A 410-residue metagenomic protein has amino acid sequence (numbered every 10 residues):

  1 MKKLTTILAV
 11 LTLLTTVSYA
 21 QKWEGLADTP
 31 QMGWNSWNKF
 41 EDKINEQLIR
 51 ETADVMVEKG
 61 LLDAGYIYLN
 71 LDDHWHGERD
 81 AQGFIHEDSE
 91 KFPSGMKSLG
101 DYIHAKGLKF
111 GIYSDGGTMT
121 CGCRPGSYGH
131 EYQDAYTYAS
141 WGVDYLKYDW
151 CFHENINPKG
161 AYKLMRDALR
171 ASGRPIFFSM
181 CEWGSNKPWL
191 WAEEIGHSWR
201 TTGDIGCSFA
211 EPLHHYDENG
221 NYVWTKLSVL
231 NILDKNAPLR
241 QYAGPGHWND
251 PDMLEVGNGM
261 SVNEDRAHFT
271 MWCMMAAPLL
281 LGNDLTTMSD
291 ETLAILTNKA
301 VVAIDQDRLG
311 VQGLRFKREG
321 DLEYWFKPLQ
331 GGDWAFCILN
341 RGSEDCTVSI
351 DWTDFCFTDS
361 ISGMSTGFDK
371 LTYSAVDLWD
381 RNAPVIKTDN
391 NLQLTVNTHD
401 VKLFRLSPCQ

Functional and structural regions predicted by a protein language model:
L4-L14: Sec-dependent N-terminal signal peptides
L26, P30-S36, G65-L71, K109-S114 (+7 more regions): Structural recognition of the beta-strand scaffold that forms the well-ordered cores of secreted hydrolase catalytic
T52, M56-N155: Aromatic-lined carbohydrate-binding/catalytic grooves of carbohydrate-active enzymes
L108-R124, R170-K187: Aromatic-lined carbohydrate-recognition surfaces of secreted/lumenal glycan-active proteins
H130-Q133, F177-N283: Glycan-recognition surfaces
A267-F316: Catalytic cores of secreted or luminal carbohydrate-active enzymes
W272-M275, L280-G282, R318-S362, H399: Carbohydrate-binding surface patches
I386-Q410: C-terminal beta-strand-rich structural cap/linker in extracellular carbohydrate-active enzymes
